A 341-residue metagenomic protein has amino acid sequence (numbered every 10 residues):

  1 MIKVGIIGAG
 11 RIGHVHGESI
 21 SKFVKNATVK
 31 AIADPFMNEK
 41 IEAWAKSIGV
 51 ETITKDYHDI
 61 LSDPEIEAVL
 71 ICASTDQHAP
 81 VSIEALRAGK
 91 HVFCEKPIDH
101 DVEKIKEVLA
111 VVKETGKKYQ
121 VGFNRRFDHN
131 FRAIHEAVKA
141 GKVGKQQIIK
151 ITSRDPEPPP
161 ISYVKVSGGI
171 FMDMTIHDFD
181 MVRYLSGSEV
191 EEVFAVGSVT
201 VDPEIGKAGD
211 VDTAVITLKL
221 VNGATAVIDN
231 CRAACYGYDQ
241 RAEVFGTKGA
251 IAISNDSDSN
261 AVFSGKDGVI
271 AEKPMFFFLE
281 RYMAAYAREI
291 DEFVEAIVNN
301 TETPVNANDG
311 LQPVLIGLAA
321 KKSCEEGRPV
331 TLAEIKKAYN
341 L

Functional and structural regions predicted by a protein language model:
M1-I48: N-terminal Rossmann-like dinucleotide-binding module
V15, C235, F278-I290, Q312-V314: Active-site loop of classical SDR/Rossmann-like NAD(P)-dependent oxidoreductases, centered on the catalytic Tyr-X3-Lys
E51-Y57: Conserved SAM-binding strand-loop segment of SAM-dependent methyltransferases
T54, C94, Y119-V121, K150 (+2 more regions): Hydrophobic residues in well-ordered beta-strands that form the structural core
A68, S74-T75, A79-R126: Beta-strand-loop-alpha-helix segment that lines the small-molecule cofactor/substrate pocket of alpha/beta enzymes
A68-I71, K106, E295-L341: C-terminal helix-rich "cap/oligomerization" subdomain common to oxidoreductases
R125-K207, G327: Predominantly a Rossmann-like dinucleotide-binding segment in NAD(P)-dependent oxidoreductases
D180-S259, A287-N300, I335-L341: Contiguous beta-strand/loop segments that form the cofactor/metal-binding neighborhood of enzyme cores
